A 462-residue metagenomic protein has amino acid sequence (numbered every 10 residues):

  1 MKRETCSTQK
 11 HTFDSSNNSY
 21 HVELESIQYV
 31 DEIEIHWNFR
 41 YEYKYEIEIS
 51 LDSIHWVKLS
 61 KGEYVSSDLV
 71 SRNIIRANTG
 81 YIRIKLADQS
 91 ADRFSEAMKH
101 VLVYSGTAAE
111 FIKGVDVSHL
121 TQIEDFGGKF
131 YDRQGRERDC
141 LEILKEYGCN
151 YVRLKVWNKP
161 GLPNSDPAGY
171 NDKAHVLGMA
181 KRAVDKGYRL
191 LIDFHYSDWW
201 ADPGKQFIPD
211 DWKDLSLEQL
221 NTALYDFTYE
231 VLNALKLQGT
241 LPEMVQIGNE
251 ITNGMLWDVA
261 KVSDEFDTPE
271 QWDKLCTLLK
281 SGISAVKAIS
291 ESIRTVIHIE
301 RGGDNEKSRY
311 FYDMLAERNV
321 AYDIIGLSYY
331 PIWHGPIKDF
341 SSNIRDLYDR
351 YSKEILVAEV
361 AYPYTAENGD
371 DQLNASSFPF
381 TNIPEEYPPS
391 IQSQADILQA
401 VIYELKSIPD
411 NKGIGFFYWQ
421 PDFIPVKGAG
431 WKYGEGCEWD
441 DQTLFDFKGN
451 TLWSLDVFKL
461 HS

Functional and structural regions predicted by a protein language model:
T5-A108: Aromatic, loop-rich ligand-recognition surfaces of beta-strand-rich domains
T107-I143: Boundary/entry segment of secreted carbohydrate-active catalytic domains
V115, L144, D193, V245 (+3 more regions): Conserved, mostly hydrophobic/aromatic
V117-L120, W157-K159, H195-W199, I247-T252 (+4 more regions): Active-site beta-loop-alpha junctions enriched in small/polar residues
I123-G135, P160-A174, T252-M255, E300-R309 (+3 more regions): Acidic-and-aromatic substrate-binding clefts and catalytic sites of carbohydrate-active enzymes
Q134, R138-L141, A288-T295, N305-I383 (+2 more regions): Glycoside hydrolase catalytic-domain groove-lining segments
I143-Q271, L275-R294, E300: Substrate-binding cleft and catalytic face of glycoside hydrolase catalytic domains, especially the flexible beta-alpha
D264-E265, S342, D346-L347, T365-A400 (+2 more regions): Aromatic-rich peripheral "rim/lid" segments of glycoside hydrolase catalytic domains that contact and position glycan
